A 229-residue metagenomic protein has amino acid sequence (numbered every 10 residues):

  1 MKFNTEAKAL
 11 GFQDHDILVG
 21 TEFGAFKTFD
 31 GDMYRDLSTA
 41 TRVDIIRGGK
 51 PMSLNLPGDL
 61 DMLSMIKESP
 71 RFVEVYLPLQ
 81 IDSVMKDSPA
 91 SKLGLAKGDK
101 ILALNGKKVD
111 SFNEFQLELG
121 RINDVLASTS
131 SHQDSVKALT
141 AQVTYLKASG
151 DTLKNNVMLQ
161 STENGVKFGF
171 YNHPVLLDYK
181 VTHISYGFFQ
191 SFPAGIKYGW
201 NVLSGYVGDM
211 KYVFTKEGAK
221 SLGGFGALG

Functional and structural regions predicted by a protein language model:
M1-K2, M52: Internal alpha-helical transmembrane segments
K2-F3, E22-A25, L60, M85-S88: Short, well-ordered turn and helix-capping elements at secondary-structure junctions
N4-F29, K92-E114, E118, G199: Conserved PDZ fold ligand-binding element
T21-S64, G208: Interdomain regulatory linker/hinge segments that flank or connect interaction modules in polarity/junction/synaptic
D30-V43, N113-A127: Short, compositionally biased
L54-L56, S111-F115, N155: Short, tandemly repeated low-complexity microdomains enriched for cysteine and small residues
K67-G94, K100-L102, K108, E118-G229: Functional transmembrane alpha-helices
